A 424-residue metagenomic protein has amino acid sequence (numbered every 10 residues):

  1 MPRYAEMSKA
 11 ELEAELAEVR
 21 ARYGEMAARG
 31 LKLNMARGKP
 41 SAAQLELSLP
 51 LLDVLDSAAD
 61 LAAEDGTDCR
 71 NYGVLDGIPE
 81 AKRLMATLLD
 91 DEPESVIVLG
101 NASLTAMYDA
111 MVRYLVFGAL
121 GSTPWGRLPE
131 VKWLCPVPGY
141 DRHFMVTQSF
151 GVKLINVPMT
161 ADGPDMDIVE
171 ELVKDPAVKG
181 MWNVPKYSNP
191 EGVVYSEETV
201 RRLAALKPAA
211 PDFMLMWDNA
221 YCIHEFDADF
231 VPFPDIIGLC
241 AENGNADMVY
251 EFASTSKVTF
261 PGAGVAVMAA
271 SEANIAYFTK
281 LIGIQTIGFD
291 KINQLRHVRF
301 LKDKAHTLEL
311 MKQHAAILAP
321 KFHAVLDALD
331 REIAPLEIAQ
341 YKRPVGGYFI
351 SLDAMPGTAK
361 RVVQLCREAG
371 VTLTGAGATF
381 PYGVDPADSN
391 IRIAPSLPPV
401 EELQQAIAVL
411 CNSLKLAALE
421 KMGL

Functional and structural regions predicted by a protein language model:
P2-D76, E80-A81, A86-T87, E368-V371 (+1 more regions): N-terminal "arm"/small-domain region of PLP-dependent enzymes with the aminotransferase-like
N34, K312-L326, I338-D353, R367: Conserved glycine-rich beta-strand-loop-beta hairpin in the small C-terminal domain of fold type I
T67-P211, C222-G244, A359, E401 (+2 more regions): Conserved core of the PLP fold type I
M214-L215, Y250: Hydrophobic "anchor" residues on beta-strands that sit immediately upstream of conserved functional sites
N219: Walker B catalytic acidic pair
G238-A319, L419: Conserved core segment of the aminotransferase class I/II
S351-P356, L373-K415: Conserved PLP-binding active-site segment of the aspartate aminotransferase-like
